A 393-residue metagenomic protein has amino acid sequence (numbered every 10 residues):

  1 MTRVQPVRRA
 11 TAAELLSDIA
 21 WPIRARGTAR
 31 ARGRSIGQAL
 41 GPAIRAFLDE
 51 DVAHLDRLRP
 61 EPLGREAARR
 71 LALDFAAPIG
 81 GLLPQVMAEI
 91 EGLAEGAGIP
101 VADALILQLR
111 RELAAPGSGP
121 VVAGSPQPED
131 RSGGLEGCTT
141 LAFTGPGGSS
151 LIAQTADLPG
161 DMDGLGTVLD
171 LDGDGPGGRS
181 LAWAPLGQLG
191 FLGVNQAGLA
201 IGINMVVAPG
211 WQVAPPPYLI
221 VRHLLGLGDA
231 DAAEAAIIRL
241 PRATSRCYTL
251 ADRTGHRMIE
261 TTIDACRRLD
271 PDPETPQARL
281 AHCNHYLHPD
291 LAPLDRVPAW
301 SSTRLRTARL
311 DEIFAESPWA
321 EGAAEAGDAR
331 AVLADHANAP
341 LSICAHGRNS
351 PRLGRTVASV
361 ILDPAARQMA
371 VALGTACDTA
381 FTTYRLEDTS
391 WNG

Functional and structural regions predicted by a protein language model:
T2-G124, P128, G133-G137, G226-I259 (+2 more regions): C-terminus-biased signal that marks the final domain/tail of proteins
R110-Y218, V357-V360, M369-V371: Internal mixed beta-strand/loop scaffold within catalytic domains of large alpha/beta enzymes
P185-L192, A197-I201, V206-A208, P217-V221 (+1 more regions): Structured soluble/peripheral alpha/beta segments that form catalytic or ligand/cofactor-binding pockets
